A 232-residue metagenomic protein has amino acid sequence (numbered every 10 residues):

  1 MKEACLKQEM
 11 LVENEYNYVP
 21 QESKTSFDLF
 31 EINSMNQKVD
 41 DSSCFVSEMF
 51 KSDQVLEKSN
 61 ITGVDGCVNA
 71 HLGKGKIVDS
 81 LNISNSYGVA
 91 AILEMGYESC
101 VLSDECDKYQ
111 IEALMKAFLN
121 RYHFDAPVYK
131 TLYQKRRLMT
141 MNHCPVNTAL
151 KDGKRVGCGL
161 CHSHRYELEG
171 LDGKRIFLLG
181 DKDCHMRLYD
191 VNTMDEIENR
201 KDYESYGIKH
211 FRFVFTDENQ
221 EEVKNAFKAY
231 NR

Functional and structural regions predicted by a protein language model:
M1-R232: Active-site pocket-lining/capping segments in soluble small-molecule metabolic enzymes
